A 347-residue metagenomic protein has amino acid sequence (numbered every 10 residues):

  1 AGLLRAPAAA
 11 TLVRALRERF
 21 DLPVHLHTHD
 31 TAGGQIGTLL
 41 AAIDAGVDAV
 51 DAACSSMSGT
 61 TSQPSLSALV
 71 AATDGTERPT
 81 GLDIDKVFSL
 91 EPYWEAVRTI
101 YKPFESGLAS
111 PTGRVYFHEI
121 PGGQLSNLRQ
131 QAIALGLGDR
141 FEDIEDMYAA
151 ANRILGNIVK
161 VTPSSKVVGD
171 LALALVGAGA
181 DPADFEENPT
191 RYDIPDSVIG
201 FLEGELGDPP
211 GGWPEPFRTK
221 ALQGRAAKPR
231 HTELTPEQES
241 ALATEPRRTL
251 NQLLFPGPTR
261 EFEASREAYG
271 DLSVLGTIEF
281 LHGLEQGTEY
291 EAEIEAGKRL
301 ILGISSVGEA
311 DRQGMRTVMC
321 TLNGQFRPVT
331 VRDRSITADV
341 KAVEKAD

Functional and structural regions predicted by a protein language model:
G2-F20, G59-A68: Active-site-adjacent beta->alpha loops and helix N-cap segments on the catalytic face of soluble alpha/beta enzymes
G2-P7, D30-Q35, S56-T61, R114: Short, small-residue-enriched loops and turns at beta-alpha junctions that line or gate enzyme active sites
L22-T28, V50-A52: Hydrophobic faces of well-ordered beta-strands that scaffold small-molecule active sites in alpha/beta enzyme cores
A32-V47: Catalytic cores of alpha/beta
G37, S62, A71, T80-L137 (+1 more regions): Core active-site phosphate/anionic-ligand binding loop and the adjoining beta-turn-alpha structural block in enzyme
G46, L69, Y148: Conserved, mostly hydrophobic/aromatic
A109-T112, E119, G123-T337: Terminal or standalone catalytic/regulatory effector modules within metabolic enzymes and repeat proteins
V343-D347: Structured functional modules or segments
